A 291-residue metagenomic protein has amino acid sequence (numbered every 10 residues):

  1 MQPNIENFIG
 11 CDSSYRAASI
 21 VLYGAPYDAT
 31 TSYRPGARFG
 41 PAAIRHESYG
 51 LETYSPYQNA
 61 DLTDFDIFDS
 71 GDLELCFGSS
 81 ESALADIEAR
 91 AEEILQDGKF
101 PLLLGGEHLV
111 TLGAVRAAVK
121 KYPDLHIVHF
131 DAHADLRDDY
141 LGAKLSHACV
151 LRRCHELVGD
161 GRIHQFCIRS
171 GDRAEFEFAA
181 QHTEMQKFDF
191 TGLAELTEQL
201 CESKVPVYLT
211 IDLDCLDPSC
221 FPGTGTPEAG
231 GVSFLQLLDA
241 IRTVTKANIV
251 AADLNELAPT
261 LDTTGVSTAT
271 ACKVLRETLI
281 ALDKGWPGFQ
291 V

Functional and structural regions predicted by a protein language model:
Q2-V291: Conserved alpha-helical scaffold segments that buttress catalytic/binding sites
